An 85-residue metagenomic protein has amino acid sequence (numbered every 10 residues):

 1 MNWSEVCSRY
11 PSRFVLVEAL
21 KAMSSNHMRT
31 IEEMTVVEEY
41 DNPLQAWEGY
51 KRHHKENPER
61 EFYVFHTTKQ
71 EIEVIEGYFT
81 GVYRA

Functional and structural regions predicted by a protein language model:
M1-W3: Glycine-rich, charged/polar anion/phosphate-binding loops that engage phosphate groups from diverse ligands
C7-T35, T67, V74: Short aromatic-glycine-(Arg/Gly/Cys) micro-motifs in beta-strand/loop hairpins
A19-A22, A46, A85: A sequence-composition feature that detects small, non-aromatic residues
M34, H53-A85: Short, mixed-charge low-complexity intrinsically disordered segments
E38-Y40: A structural signal for short, well-ordered beta-strand elements
N42-Y50: Short amphipathic alpha-helices within nucleic acid-binding modules
